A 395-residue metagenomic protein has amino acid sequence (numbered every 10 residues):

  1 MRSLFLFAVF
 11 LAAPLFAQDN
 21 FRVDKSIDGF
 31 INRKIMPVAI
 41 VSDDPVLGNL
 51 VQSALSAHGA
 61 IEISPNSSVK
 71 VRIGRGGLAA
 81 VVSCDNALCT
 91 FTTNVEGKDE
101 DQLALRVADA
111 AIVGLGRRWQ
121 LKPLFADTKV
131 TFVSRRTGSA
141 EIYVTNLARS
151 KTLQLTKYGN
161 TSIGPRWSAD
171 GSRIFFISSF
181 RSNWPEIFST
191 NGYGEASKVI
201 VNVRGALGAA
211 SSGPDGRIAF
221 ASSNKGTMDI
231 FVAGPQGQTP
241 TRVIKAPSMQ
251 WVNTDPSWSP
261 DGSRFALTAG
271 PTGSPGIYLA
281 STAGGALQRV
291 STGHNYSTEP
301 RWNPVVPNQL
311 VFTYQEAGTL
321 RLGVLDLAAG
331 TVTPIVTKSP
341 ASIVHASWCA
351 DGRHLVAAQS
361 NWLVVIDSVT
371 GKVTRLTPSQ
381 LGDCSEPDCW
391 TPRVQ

Functional and structural regions predicted by a protein language model:
M1-L4: Positively charged n-region of N-terminal signal peptides that target proteins for export
A8-V9: Sec-dependent N-terminal signal peptides
A13-A17: Sec/Tat signal peptide C-region and signal peptidase I cleavage site
Q18-Q395: Sequence signature of WD/YWTD-type beta-propeller architectures
